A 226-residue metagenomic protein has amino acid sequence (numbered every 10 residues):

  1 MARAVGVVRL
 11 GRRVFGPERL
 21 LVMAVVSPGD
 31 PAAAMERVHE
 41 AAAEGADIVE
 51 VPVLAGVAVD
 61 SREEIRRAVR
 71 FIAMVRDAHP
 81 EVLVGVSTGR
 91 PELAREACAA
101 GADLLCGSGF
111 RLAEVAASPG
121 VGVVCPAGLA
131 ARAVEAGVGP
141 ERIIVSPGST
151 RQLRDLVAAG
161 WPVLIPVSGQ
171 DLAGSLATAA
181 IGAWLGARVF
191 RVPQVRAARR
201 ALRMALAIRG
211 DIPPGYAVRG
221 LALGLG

Functional and structural regions predicted by a protein language model:
M1-A32, G210-G226: N-terminal amphipathic alpha-helix/helix-capping segment at the start of soluble metabolic enzymes
L10-A32, V69, A73-V75, P119-A127 (+1 more regions): N-terminal small/glycine-rich loop or linker at the start of catalytic domains across soluble metabolic enzymes
L21-V26, A42, D47-V51, V84-V86 (+5 more regions): Hydrophobic faces of well-ordered beta-strands that scaffold small-molecule active sites in alpha/beta enzyme cores
G29-E40, R66: Glycine-rich anion/phosphate-binding loops
D47-M74, P147: Glycine-rich, proline-tolerant flexible connector loops at the mouths of alpha/beta enzymes
A100, G107-D155, P162: Conserved anion-binding
G120-V123, T178-A183, A187, V192-G226: C-terminal helical cap(s) of enzyme catalytic domains, especially alpha/beta-barrels
G139-L185, V189, I212-V218: Shared catalytic-loop signature of beta/alpha-barrel
